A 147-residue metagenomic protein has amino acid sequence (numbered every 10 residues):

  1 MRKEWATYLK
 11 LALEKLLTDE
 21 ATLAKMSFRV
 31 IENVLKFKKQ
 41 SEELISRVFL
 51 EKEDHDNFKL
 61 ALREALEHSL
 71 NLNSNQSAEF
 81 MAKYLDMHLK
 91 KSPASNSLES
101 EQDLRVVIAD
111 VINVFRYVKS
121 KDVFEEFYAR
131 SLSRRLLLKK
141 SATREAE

Functional and structural regions predicted by a protein language model:
M1-E147: Eukaryotic scaffold/interaction segments
